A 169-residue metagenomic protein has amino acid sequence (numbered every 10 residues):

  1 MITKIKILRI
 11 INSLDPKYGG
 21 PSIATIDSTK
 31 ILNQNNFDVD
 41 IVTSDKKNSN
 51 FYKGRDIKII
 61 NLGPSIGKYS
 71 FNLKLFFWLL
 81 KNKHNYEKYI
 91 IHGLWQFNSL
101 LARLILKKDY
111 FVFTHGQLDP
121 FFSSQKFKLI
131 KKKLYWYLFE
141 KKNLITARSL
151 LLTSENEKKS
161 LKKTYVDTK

Functional and structural regions predicted by a protein language model:
I10-Y18, A24-S70, K162: N-terminal strand-loop element at the rim of the active site of nucleotide-sugar-dependent glycosyltransferases
K17, F97, F111-I130, T146-S149: A short, histidine- and acid-enriched strand-loop-helix "catalytic/donor-clamping" loop that lines the nucleotide-sugar
P21-A24, S44, H92, L152-S154: Replace "coordinates the UDP/GDP/TDP-sugar" with "coordinates nucleotide-activated sugar donors
K47-N48, Q96, N156-K158: Alpha-helix capping/helix-boundary segments
G54-L80, I91-G93, S123-K132: A short, charged, and often flexible helix/loop element on the N-terminal side of the glycosyltransferase catalytic
K88-P120, W136: An aromatic- and histidine-rich active-site surface loop
L104, L118, K132-L150: Membrane-proximal helix-turn-helix segments that form the acceptor-binding/catalytic region of lipid-linked
T146, K158-K169: Helix-loop-beta element that forms the nucleotide-linked donor phosphate-binding surface in glycosyltransferases
